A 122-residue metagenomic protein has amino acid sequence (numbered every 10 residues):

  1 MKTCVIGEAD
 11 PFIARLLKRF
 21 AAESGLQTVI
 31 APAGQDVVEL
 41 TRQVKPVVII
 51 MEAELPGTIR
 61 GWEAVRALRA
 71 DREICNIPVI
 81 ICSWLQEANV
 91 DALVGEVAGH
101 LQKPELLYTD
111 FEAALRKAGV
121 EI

Functional and structural regions predicted by a protein language model:
M1-P11, L106-I122: Non-catalytic signal-transmission and effector/linker regions of two-component phosphorelay proteins
C4, I49, L68: Receiver (REC) domain switch-region micro-motif
D10-I30: Two-component/phosphorelay signaling modules centered on CheY-like receiver
I30-V48, P56: Acidic, metal-coordinating helix/loop segments flanking the phosphotransfer/catalytic sites of two-component signaling
T41, I50, A64-V65, I74: Hydrophobic alpha-helical motif in two-component signaling modules
K45-V47, E73-P78: His-Asp phosphorelay/catalytic-motif detector in bacterial-type signaling
E52-L68: Conserved phosphotransfer microenvironments
I59-E63, S83-A114: Alpha4 helix (beta4-alpha4-beta5 surface) of REC/receiver domains from two-component response regulators
